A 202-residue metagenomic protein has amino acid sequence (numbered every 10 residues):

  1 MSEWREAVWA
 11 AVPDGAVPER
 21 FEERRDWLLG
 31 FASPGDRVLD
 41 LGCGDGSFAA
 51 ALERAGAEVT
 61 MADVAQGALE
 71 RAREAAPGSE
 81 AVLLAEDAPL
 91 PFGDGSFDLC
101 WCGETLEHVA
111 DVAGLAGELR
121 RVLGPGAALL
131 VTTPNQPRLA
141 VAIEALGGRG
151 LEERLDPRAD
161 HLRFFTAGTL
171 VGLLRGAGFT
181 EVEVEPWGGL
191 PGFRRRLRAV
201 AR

Functional and structural regions predicted by a protein language model:
M1-G93, L99-G103, A113-A116, V131 (+3 more regions): Conserved N-terminal segment of class I S-adenosyl-L-methionine
E104-H108: A short His-aromatic
A110-G114, V141: Short N-terminal helix/helix-N-cap motif within the alpha/beta-hydrolase-1
A113-P125: A short glycine-rich, Lys/Arg-flanked "PGG" loop and its adjoining helix->strand segment in the class I
L130-E152: Conserved class I S-adenosyl-L-methionine
A177-F179: A structural motif corresponding to the C-terminal end of an alpha-helix and its immediate exit/capping segment
E181-E183: Short secondary-structure junctions
